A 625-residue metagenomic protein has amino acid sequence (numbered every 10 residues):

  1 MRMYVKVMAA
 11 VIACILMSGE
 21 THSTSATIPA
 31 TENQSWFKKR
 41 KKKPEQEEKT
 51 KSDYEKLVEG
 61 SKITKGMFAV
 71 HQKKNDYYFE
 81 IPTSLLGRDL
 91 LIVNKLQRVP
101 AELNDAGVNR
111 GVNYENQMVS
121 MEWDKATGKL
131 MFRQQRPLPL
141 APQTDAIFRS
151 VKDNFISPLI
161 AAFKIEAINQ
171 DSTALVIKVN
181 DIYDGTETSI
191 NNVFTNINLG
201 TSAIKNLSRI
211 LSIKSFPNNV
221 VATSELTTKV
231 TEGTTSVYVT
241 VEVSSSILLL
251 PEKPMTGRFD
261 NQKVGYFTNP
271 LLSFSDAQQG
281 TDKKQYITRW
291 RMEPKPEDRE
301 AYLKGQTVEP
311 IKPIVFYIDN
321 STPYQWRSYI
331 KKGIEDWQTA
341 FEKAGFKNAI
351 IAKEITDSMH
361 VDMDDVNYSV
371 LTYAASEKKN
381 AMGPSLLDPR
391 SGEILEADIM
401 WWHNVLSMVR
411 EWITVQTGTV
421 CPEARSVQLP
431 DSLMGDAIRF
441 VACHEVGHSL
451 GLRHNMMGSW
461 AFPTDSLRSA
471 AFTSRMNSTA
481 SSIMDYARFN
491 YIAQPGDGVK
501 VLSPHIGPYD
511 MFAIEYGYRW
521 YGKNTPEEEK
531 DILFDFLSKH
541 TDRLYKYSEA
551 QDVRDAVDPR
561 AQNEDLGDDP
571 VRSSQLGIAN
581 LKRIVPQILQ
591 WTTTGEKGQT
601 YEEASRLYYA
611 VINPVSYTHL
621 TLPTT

Functional and structural regions predicted by a protein language model:
M1-A30: Bacterial Sec-dependent N-terminal signal peptides
I28-Y78, P82-T322, I355-S407, I413-D431 (+1 more regions): Auxiliary tRNA-acceptor-end handling modules of aminoacyl-tRNA synthetases
W36, K49, E354-A374, D436-Q494: The catalytic-center signature of Zn2+-dependent metalloproteases
L86, P323-A349: Zn2+-dependent metallopeptidase catalytic core
D298, Q338-A349, V446-M456: Secondary-structure transition/capping motifs at alpha-helix termini and the adjoining loop/turn into the next element
N320, Y324-K332, S432-A437, V441 (+1 more regions): Soluble non-cytosolic domains of exported or imported proteins
W402-S432, V441, G498-P526: Polar, glycine-rich mid-to-C-terminal structural blocks that act as macromolecule-binding/assembly scaffolds
S459-L620, T625: Conserved catalytic/binding loops enriched for acidic/polar residues
